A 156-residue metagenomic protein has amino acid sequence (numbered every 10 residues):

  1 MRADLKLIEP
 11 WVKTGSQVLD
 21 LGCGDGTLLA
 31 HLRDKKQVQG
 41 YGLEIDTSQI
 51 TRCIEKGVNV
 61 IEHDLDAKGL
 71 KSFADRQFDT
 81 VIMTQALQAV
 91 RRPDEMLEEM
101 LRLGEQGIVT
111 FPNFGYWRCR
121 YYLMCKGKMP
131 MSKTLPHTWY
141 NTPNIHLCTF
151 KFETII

Functional and structural regions predicted by a protein language model:
M1-G15: Conserved alpha-helix/loop element of class I SAM-dependent methyltransferases that forms part of the SAM/SAH-binding
G22-G24: Class I SAM-dependent methyltransferase "Motif I" SAM/SAH-binding loop
G26-A30: Glycine-rich SAM-binding Motif I of class I
H31-G69: Class I SAM-dependent methyltransferase SAM/SAH-binding core
K71-T80: A short acidic, Gly/Pro-enriched loop at the edge of an enzyme's catalytic core that lines a small-molecule cofactor
T80-R91: A short SAM/SAH-binding and catalytic strip from SAM-dependent methyltransferases
D94-R102, Q106-I156: S-adenosyl-L-methionine-dependent methyltransferase catalytic module, highlighting the catalytic core
